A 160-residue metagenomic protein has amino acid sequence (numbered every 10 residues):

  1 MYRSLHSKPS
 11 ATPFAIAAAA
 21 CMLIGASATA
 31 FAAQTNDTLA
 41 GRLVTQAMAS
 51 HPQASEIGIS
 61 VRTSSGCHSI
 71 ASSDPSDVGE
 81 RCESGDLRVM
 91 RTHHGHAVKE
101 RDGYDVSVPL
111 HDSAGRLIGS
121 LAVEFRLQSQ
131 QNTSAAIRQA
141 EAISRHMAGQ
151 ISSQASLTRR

Functional and structural regions predicted by a protein language model:
M1-T12: N-terminal secretory signal peptides that target proteins for export/translocation
A15-A26: Bacterial N-terminal signal peptides
Q34-G41, F125-R160: Juxtadomain coupling helices with adjacent low-complexity linkers
T45-G66, L157: Short N-terminal helix-loop-first-beta-strand/juxtamembrane motif that initiates sensory/input modules
S73-V98, A142: Extracytoplasmic/periplasmic sensor domains and loops in membrane signaling proteins
D102-P109: A short beta-strand signature within small-molecule sensing/ligand-binding domains used in signal transduction
H111-R116: Flexible loop/coil segments at beta-strand boundaries within sensory signal-transduction domains
G119-S120: Short glycine-/small-residue motifs
